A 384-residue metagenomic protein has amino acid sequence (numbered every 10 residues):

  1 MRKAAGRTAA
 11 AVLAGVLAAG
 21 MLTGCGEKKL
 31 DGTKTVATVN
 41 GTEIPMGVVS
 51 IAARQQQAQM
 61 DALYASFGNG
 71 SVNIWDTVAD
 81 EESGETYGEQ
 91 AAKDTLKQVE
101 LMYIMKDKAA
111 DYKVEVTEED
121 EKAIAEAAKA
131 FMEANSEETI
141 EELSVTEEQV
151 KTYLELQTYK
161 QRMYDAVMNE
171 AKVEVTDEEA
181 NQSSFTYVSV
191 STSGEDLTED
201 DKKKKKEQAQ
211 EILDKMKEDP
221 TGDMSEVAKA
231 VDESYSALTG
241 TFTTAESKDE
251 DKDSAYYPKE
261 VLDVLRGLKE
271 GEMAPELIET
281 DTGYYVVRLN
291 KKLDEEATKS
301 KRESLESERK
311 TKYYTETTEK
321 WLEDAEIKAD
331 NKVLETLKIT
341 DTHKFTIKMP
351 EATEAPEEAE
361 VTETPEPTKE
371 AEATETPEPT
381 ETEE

Functional and structural regions predicted by a protein language model:
M1-V12: Bacterial N-terminal signal peptides that target proteins for export
G20-G24: C-terminal motif of bacterial Sec signal peptides marking the signal peptidase cleavage site
K28-G32, V39, E137-E207, E211 (+1 more regions): PPIase-associated folding chaperone regions across multiple families
K28-V145: N-terminal targeting/tethering segments
A53-Q56, M60, V99, Y103 (+13 more regions): Sec/Tat-exported extracytoplasmic proteins
L63-E82, F242-Y256, V333-I339: Charged, glycine/proline-rich intrinsically disordered loops and linkers
K113-E121, D223-K229, E276-L277: Surface-exposed patches in mature extracellular/periplasmic domains of secreted proteins
E211-K259: Peptidyl-prolyl cis-trans isomerase
